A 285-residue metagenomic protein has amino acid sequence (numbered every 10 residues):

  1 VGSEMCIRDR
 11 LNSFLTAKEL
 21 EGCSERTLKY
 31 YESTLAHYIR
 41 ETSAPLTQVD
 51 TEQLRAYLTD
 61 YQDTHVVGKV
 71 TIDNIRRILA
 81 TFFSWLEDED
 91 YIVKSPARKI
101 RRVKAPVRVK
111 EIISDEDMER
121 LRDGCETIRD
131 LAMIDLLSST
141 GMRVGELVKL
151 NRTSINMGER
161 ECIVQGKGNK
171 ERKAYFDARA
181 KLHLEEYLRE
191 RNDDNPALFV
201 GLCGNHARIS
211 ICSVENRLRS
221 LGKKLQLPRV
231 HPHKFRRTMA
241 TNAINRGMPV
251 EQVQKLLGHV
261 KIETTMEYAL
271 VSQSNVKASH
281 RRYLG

Functional and structural regions predicted by a protein language model:
V1-C6: Short, small-residue-biased leader/transition segments that mark boundaries at the very start of proteins
N12-V109, E190: N-terminal core-binding DNA-recognition domain of tyrosine recombinases/integrases
L28, L79, M133-I134, G141 (+2 more regions): Alpha-helix N-cap/helix-start motif at helix boundaries, enriched for small hydrophobics
I92, V107, D115-V144, G168-K170: Basic, Lys/Arg- and aromatic-enriched nucleic-acid-binding interface segment
I112, K167-G168, L257, I262-R282: Catalytic-site neighborhood detector that most strongly recognizes the C-terminal catalytic loop/helix of tyrosine
D135, S139, R236-V260: C-terminal catalytic core of tyrosine-transesterase DNA break-rejoin enzymes
T140, G145, K149-E186: Conserved tyrosine-mediated DNA breakage-rejoining catalytic core shared by Y-recombinases
D177-L227: Active-site/catalytic core of tyrosine-dependent DNA strand-transfer enzymes
